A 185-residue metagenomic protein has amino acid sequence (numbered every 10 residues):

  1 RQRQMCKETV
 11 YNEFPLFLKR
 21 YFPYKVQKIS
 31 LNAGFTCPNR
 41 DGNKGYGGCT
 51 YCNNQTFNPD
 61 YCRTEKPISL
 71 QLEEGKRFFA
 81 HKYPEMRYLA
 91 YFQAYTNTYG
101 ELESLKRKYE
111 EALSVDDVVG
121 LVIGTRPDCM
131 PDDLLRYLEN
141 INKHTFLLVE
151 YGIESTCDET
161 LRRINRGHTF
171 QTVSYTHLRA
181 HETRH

Functional and structural regions predicted by a protein language model:
R1, K7-L89: N-terminal [4Fe-4S]-dependent radical SAM core
Q2-T9, T176-H185: Conserved small/polar residues in nucleotide/adenosyl-binding loops
P38, R162, E182: Generic anion/oxyanion-binding catalytic loop in active/binding sites
K44-Y46, L105-K108, R136-E139, I164-G167: Short, glycine/charged-enriched secondary-structure capping and boundary segments
Q55-G75, F79-L102, D117-M130, T145-V173: Core AdoMet radical
L72-K76, K106-E110, L135-E139, V173-S174: Generic structural signal for well-ordered alpha-helices, preferentially at hydrophobic/aromatic core positions
A112-L113, L138-F146: Acidic (Asp/Glu)-rich catalytic clusters
V115-V118, L178-A180: A structural motif corresponding to the C-terminal end of an alpha-helix and its immediate exit/capping segment
